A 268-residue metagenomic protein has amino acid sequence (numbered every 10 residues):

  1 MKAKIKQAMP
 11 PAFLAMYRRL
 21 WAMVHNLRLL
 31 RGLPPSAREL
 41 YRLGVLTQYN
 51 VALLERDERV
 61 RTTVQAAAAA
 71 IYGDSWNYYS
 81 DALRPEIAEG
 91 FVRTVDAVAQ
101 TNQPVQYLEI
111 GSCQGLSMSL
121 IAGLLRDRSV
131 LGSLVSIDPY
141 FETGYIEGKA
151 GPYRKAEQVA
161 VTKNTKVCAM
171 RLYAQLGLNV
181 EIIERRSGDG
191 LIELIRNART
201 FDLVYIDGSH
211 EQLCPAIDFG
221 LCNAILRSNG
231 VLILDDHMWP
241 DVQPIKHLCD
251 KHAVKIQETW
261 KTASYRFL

Functional and structural regions predicted by a protein language model:
K2-L268: A short alpha-helical cap/connector motif
